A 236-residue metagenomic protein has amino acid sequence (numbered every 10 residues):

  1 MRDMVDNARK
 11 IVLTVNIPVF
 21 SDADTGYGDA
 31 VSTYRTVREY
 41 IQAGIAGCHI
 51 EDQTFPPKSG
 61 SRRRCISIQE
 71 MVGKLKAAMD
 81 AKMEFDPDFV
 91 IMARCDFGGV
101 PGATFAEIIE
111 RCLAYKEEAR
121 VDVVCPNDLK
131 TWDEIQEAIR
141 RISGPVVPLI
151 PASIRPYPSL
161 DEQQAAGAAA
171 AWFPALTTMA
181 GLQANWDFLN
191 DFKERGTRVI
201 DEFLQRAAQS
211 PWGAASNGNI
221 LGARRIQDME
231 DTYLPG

Functional and structural regions predicted by a protein language model:
M1-P148, Y157-F173, M179-A180, N190 (+1 more regions): Alpha/beta enzyme core
P151-S153: Catalytic-core signal marking the mid-to-C-terminal active-site face
L176-G236: Extended, intrinsically disordered, low-complexity segments
